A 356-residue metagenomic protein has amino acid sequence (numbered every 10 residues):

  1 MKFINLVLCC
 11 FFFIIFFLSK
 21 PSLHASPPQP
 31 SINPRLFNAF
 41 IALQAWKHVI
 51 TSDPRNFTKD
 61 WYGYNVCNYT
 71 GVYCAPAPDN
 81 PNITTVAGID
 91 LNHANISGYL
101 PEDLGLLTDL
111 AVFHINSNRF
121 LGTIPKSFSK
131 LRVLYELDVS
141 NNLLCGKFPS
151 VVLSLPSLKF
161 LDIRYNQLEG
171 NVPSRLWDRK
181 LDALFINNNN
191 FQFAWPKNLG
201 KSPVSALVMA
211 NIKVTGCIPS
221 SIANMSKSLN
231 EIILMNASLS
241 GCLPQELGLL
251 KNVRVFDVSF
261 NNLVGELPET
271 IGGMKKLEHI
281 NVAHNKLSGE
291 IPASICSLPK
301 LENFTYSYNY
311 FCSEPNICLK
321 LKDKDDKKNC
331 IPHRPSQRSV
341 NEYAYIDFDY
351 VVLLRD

Functional and structural regions predicted by a protein language model:
K2-P76, A344-L354: Surface-exposed cap/linker segments adjacent to membranes
A77-S127: LRR N-terminal entry segment and analogous cap-like coil->beta motifs
I83, G105-L110, S129-L134, L153-L158 (+8 more regions): Leucine-rich repeat
A94, I115-N118, V139-N142, I163-N166 (+7 more regions): Consensus "Asn ladder" position of solenoid repeat domains
L100-G105, I124-K126, C145-S150, E169-S174 (+6 more regions): The feature encodes a structural signal of leucine-rich repeats
V112-Y165: Right-handed parallel beta-helix
Q192-L287: Eukaryotic tandem repeat interaction scaffolds
M274, E278-S288, A293-L354: Leucine-rich repeat domain C-terminal region
